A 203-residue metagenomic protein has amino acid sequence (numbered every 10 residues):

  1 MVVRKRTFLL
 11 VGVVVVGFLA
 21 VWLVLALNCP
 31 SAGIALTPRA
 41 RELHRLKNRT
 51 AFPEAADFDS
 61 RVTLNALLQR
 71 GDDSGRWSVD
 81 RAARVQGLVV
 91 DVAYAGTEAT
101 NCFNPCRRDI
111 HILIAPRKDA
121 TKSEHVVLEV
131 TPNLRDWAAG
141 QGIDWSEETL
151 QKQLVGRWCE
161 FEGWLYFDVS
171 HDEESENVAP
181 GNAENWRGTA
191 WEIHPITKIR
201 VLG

Functional and structural regions predicted by a protein language model:
V2-V16: N-terminal Sec-pathway targeting helices
A20-G203: OB-fold and OB-like single-stranded nucleic-acid-recognition modules and their adjacent interaction interfaces
